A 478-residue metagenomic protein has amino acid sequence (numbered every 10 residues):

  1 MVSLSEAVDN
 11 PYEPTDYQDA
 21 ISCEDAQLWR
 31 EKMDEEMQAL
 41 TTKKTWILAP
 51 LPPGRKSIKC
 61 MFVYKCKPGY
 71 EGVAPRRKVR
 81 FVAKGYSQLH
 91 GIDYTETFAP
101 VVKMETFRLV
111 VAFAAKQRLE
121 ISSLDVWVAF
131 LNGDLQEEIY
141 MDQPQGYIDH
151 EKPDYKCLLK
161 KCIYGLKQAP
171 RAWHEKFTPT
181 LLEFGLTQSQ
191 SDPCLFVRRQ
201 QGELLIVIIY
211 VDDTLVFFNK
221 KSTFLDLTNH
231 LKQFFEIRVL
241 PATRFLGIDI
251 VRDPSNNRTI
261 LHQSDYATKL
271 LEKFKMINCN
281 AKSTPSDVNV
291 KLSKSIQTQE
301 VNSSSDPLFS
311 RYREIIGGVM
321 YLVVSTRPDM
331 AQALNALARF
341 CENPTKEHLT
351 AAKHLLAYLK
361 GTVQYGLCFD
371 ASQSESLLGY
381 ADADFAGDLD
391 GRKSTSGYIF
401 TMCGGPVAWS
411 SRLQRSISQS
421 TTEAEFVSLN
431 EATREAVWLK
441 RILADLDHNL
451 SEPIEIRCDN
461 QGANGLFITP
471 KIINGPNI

Functional and structural regions predicted by a protein language model:
M1-I478: Long, low-complexity, charge-biased intrinsically disordered regions
